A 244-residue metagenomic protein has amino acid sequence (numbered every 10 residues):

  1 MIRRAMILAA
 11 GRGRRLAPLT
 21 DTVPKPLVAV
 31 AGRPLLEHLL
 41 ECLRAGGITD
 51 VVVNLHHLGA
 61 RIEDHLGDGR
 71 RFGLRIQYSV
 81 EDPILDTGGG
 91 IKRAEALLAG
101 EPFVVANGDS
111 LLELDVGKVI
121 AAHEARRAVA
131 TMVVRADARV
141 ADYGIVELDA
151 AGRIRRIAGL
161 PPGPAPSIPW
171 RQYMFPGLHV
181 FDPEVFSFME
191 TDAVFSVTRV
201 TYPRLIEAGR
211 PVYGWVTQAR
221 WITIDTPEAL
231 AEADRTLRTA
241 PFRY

Functional and structural regions predicted by a protein language model:
M1-I7, A29-N107, V116-K118, L148 (+2 more regions): Conserved N-terminal catalytic core of the sugar/cofactor nucleotidyltransferase
L8-L16: Conserved adenylation A10 loop of the ANL superfamily
R12, G108-S110: Active-site metal-binding loops of divalent metal-dependent hydrolases
L27, V146-L148, Y202, G214: A structural signal for short hydrophobic beta-strand segments in well-ordered beta-sheet cores
I48, P102-V104, L111, G117-E124 (+2 more regions): Catalytic-core segments of class I nucleotidyltransferases/pyrophosphorylases that form NMP-activated intermediates
R126-A136: A short, conserved acidic/glycine-rich loop-to-beta-strand motif that forms the donor nucleotide-sugar/metal
G144-R155: Conserved catalytic core of nucleotide-sugar-dependent glycosyltransferases
